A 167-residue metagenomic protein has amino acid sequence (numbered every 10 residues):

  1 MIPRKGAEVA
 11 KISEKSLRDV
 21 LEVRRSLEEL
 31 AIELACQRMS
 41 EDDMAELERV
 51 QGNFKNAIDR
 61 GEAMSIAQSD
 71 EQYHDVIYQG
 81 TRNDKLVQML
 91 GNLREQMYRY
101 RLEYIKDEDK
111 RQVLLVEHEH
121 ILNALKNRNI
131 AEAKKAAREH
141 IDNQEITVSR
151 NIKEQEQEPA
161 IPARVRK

Functional and structural regions predicted by a protein language model:
M1-Q37, Q79, E145-K167: Short linear motifs at protein or domain termini
K15-D19, D84-N92: Short, charge-rich, low-complexity alpha-helical interaction segments
S16, L27, Y73, K85 (+1 more regions): Hydrophobic alpha-helical segments typical of transmembrane helices and their membrane-interface/capping positions
L30-D59: Amphipathic alpha-helical dimerization/coiled-coil segments that flank or bridge DNA-binding/regulatory modules
C36, K55, Y78-R82, L102: Amphipathic alpha-helical interaction elements
E48-K55, R60, Q72, R99-K167: C-terminal all-alpha effector/ligand-binding and dimerization domain of prokaryotic HTH-type transcriptional repressors
I66-E71, G80-V87: Amphipathic alpha-helical effector-binding/dimerization core of metabolite-sensing transcriptional regulators
